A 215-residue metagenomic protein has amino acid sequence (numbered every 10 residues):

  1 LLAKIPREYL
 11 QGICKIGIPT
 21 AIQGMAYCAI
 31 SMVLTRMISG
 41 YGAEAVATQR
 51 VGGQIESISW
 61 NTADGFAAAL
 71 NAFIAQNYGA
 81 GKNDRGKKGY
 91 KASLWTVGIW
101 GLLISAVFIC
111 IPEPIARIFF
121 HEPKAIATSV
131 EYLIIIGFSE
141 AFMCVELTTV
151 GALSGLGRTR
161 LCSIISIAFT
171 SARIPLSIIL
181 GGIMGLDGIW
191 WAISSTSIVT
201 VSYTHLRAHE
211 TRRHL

Functional and structural regions predicted by a protein language model:
L1-I18, I74-S139, L180-A208, R212-R213: Short alpha-helical transmembrane segments in multi-pass integral membrane proteins
L2-V33, I58-T62, F66, L133 (+2 more regions): Hydrophobic faces of transmembrane alpha-helices in multi-pass small-molecule transporters and flippases across diverse
L10-G12, C28, A45, I58-T62 (+5 more regions): Hydrophobic alpha-helical transmembrane segments of integral membrane proteins, especially multi-pass transporters
I16, G24, V51, I55-S57 (+5 more regions): Hydrophobic alpha-helical segments, especially transmembrane helices and their immediate juxtamembrane helical caps
M25-Q54, I58, Q76-N77, P114-P123 (+2 more regions): Helix-terminus/linker motif at the lipid-water interface of multi-pass membrane proteins
T35, Q49-P112, M143-I165: Small-residue-rich hydrophobic transmembrane alpha-helices
A63-A68, I136-G155, L161-L176, D187-Y203: Short runs within selected transmembrane alpha-helices of multi-pass transporters and secretion channels
